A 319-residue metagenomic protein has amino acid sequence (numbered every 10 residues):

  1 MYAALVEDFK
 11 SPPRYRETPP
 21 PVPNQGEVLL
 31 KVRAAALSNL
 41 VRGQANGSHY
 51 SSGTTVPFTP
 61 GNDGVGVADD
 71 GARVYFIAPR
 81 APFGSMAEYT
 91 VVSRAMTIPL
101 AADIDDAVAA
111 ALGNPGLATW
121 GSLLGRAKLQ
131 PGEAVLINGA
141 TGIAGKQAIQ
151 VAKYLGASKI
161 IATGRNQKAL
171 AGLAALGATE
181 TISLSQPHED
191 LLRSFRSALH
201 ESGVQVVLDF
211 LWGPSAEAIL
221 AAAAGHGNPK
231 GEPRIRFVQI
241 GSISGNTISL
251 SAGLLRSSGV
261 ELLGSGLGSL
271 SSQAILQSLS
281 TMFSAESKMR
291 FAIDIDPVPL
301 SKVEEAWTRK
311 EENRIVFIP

Functional and structural regions predicted by a protein language model:
P19-L37, S48-G84, M96: Glycine-rich beta-strand-centered segment in the early N-terminal region that forms part of a ligand/cofactor-binding
N62-D63, V74-G139: NAD(P)H dinucleotide-binding glycine-rich loop of Rossmann-like/cofactor-binding domains, especially the beta1-alpha1
S85-M86, G164-A174, T247-A252: Short, glycine/polar-rich helix-capping loops at beta-to-alpha or helix-loop-helix junctions that flank or form
A87, G132, A178, G203-V204 (+2 more regions): Local beta-strand N-terminus motif with an aromatic residue
L112-Q186: Mid-domain Rossmann-like dinucleotide-binding core that forms the NAD(H)/NADP(H) cofactor-binding site
K153-H226, S280: Adenosine-nucleotide cofactor-binding segment
P214-K288: Glycine-rich phosphate-binding loop and adjacent beta-alpha segment of Rossmann(oid) nucleotide-cofactor-binding
G227, S272-P319: C-terminal hydrophobic helical "lid"/dimerization subdomain of Rossmann-like NAD(P)H-dependent oxidoreductases
